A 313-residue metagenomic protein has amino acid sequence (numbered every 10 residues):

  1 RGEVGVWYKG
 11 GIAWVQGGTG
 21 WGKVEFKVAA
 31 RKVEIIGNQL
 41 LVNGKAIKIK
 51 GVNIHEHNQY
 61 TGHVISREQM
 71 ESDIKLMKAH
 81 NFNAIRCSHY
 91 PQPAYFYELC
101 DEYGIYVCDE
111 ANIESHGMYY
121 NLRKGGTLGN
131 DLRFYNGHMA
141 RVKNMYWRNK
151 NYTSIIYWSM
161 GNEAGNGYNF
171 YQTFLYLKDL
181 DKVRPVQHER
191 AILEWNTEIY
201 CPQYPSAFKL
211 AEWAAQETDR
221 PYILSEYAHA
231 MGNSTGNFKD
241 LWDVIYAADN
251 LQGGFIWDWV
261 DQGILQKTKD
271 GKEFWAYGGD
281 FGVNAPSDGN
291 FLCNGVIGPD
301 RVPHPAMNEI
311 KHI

Functional and structural regions predicted by a protein language model:
R1-G37: Extended acidic/polar, glycine-enriched regions that form or flank non-catalytic beta-rich accessory modules
V24-I313: Extended substrate-binding grooves/exosites of carbohydrate-active enzymes
